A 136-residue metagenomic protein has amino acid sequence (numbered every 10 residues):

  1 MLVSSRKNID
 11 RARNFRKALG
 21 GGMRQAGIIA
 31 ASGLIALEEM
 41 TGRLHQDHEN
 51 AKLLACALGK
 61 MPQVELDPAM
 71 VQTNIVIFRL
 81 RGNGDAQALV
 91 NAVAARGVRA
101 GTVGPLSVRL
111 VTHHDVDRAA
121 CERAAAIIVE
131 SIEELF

Functional and structural regions predicted by a protein language model:
M1-R81: Active-site C-terminal subdomain of aminotransferase-like
K7, E49, L53-C56, A88 (+2 more regions): Alpha-helical scaffolding segments of alpha/beta enzyme cores, especially the outer helices of TIM-barrel or partial
G20-G21, A94-G101, I128-F136: A common structural junction motif
R43, Q87-L89: Extended hydrophobic-aromatic, low-complexity segments
L58-V64, A92-R99: Short amphipathic beta-strand starts and helix->beta connectors
A69-V71, I75, G97-T112: Conserved PLP cofactor-binding pocket of PLP-dependent enzymes
G84: Basic, amphipathic alpha-helical recognition segments used for DNA target recognition
A88, L106-F136: PLP-dependent enzyme catalytic core of the Aspartate aminotransferase-like
